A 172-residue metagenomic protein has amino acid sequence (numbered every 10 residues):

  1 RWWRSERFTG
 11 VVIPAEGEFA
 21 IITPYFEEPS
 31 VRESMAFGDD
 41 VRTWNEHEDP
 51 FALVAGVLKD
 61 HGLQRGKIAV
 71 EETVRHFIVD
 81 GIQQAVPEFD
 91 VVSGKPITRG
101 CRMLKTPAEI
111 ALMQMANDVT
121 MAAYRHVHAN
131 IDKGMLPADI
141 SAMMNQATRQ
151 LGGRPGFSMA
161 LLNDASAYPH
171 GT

Functional and structural regions predicted by a protein language model:
R1-S5, K95-G100, L104-P107, M135-T172: Short catalytic-site patches enriched in acidic/histidine residues that coordinate or position cofactors/metals
R1-V119: A composition/biophysics-driven feature that prefers long, compositionally simple stretches
N117-Y124, P137: Active-site pocket-lining segments that scaffold enzyme catalytic pockets across diverse folds
M121-H128, N145: Structural signal for well-ordered, non-membrane alpha-helices
H128-M135: C-terminal helix-coil-helix/basic helical segment that borders enzyme active sites and/or dimer interfaces and provides
